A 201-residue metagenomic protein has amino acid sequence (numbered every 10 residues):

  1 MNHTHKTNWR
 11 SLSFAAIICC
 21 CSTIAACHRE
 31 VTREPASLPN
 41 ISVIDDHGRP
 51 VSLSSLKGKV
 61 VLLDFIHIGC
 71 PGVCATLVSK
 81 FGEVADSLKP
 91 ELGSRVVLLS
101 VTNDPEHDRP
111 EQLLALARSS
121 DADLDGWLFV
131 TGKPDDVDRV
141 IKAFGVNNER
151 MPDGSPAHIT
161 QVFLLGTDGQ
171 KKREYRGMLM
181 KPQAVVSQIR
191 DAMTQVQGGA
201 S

Functional and structural regions predicted by a protein language model:
M1-A25: Sec-dependent bacterial lipoprotein signal peptides
C27-S54, S79: N-terminal "domain-start" segment that seeds a small globular fold
S37, V60, A157-I159: Short, small/polar residue-rich loop motifs at catalytic or cofactor-binding pockets
S54-A75, F81: Short active-site neighborhood of thiol/selenol oxidoreductases, capturing the structured segment around
V60, H67-G69, A85-L92, S120 (+3 more regions): Sec/Tat-exported extracytoplasmic proteins
L62-L63, L98, V162: Hydrophobic beta-strand anchors of alpha/beta hydrolase catalytic cores
V78-V140: Structural microenvironment flanking redox-active thiols in thiol-disulfide oxidoreductases
M151-S201: Thiol-/selenol-based redox modules, centered on thioredoxin-like and closely related oxidoreductase domains
